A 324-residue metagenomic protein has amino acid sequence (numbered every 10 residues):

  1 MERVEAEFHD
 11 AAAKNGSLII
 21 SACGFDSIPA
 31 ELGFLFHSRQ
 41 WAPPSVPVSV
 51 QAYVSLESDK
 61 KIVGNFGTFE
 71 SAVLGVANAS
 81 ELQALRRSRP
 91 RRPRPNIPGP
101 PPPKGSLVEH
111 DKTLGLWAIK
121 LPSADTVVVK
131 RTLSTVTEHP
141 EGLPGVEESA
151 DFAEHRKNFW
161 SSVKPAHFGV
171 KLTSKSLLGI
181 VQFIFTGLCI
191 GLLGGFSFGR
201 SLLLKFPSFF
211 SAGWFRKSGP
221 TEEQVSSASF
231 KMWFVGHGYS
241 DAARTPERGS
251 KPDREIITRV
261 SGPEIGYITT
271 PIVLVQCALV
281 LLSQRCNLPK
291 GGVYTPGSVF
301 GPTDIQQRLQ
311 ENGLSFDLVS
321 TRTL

Functional and structural regions predicted by a protein language model:
M1-S17: Rossmann-fold NAD(P)-binding glycine/threonine-rich loop
E2-V4, D26-L32: Short glycine/serine/threonine-rich phosphate/pyrophosphate-binding segments that cradle anionic phosphate groups
G16-L18, S27-I28, L35, R39-L324: C-terminal catalytic/substrate-binding lobe primarily of soluble NAD(P)-dependent oxidoreductases
